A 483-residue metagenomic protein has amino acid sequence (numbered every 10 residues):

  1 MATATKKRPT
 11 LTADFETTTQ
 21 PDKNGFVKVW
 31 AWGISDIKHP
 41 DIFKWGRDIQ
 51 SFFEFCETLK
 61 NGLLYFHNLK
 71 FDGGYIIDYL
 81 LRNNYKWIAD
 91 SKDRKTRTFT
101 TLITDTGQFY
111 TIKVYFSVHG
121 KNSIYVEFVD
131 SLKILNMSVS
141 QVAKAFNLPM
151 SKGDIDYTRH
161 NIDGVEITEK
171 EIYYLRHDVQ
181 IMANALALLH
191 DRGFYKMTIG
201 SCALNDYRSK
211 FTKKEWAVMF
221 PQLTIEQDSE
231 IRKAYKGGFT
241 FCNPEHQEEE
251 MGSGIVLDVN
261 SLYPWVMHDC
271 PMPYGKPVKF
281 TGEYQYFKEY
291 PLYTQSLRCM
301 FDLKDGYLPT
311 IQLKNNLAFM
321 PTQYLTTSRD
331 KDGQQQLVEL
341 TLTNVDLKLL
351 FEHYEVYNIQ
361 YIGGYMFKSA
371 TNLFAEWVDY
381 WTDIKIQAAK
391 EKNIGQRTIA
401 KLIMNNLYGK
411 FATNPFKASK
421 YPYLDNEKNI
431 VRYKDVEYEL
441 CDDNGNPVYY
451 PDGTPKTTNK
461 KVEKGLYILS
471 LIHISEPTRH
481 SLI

Functional and structural regions predicted by a protein language model:
M1-L69, G73-Y110, R232-G252, M267-R329: Conserved RNase H-like, two-metal-ion catalytic cores of nucleic-acid enzymes
D14, Y65, D130, D178 (+4 more regions): A residue-level signal for conserved active-site and pocket-lining positions in enzyme catalytic cores
I103-D154, H177: Internal, well-ordered alpha/beta segment that forms a basic, Gly-enriched binding/recognition surface
V126, S131, M137, P244-V436 (+1 more regions): Catalytic nucleotidyl-transfer cores of nucleotide-processing enzymes
V139-K214: Acidic, Mg2+-coordinating catalytic module of metal-dependent nucleases/exonucleases that use a two-metal-ion mechanism
G164-K170, E248-G252, D383-E391, T457-S470: Glycine- and acidic
G193-D269: Acidic catalytic cores of enzymes that act on phosphate-bearing nucleotides/polynucleotides
I472-H473, P477-I483: Single conserved hydrophobic/aromatic residue that forms the stacking wall/gate of nucleotide- or nucleobase-binding
